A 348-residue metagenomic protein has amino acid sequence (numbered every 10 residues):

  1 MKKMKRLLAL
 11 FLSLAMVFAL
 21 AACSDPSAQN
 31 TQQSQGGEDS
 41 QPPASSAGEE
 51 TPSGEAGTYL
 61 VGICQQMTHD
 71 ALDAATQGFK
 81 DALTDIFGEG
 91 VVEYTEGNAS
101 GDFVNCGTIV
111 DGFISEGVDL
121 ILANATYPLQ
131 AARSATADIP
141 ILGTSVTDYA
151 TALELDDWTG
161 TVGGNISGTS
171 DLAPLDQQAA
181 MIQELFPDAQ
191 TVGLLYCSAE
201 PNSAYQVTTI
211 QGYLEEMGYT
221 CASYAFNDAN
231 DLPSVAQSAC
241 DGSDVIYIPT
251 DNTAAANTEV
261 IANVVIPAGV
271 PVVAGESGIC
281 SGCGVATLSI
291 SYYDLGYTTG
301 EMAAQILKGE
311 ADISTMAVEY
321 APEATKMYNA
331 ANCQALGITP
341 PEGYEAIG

Functional and structural regions predicted by a protein language model:
M4-P26: Sec-dependent N-terminal signal peptides of Gram-positive bacterial secreted proteins and lipoproteins
A21-A44: Bacterial lipoprotein signal-peptidase II cleavage site
G48, G54-I86, T95-N105, P201-S203 (+1 more regions): Extracytoplasmic "Venus flytrap"
G54-A56, Y149-T191, I290-A311: Hydrophobic alpha-helical segments within soluble ligand-binding/sensing domains
V61, F79, S167-L214, D312 (+1 more regions): An alpha-beta-alpha
T95-D157, I248-G275: Beta-alpha junction/loop-to-helix N-cap segments that form part of ligand/metal-binding clefts
P201-V270, E276: Pocket-lining segment of extracytoplasmic ligand-binding domains
G278-A331: Flexible loop/turn connectors
